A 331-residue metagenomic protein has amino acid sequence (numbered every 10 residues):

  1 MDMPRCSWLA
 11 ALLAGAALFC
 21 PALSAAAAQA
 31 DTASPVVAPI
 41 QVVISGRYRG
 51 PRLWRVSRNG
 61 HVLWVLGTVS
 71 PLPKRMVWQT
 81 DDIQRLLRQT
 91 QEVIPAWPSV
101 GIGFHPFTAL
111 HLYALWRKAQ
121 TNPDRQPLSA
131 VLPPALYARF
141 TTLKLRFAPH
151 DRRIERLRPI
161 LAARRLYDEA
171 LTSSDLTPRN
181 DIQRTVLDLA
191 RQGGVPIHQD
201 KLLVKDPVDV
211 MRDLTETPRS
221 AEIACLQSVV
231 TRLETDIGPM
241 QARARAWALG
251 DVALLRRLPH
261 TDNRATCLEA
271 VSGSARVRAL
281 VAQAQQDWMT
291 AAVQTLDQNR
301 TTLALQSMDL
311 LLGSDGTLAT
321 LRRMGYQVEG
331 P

Functional and structural regions predicted by a protein language model:
D2-L12: Bacterial N-terminal signal peptides that target proteins for export
M3-P4, L18, I223, A265: Secreted/extracellular small peptides and ectodomain modules produced from precursors
A10-P21: Bacterial N-terminal signal peptides
A11-L12, S57-G60, D297-Q298: Short hydrophobic "helix-edge" motifs at membrane interfaces and signal-peptide entry regions
C20-T32: Signal peptide processing junction and immediate N-terminal pro/mature segment of secreted/exported proteins
D31-I44, G50-R276: Structured, acidic catalytic/metal-binding patches in enzyme active sites
C267-P331: A cross-kingdom marker for long, charged
